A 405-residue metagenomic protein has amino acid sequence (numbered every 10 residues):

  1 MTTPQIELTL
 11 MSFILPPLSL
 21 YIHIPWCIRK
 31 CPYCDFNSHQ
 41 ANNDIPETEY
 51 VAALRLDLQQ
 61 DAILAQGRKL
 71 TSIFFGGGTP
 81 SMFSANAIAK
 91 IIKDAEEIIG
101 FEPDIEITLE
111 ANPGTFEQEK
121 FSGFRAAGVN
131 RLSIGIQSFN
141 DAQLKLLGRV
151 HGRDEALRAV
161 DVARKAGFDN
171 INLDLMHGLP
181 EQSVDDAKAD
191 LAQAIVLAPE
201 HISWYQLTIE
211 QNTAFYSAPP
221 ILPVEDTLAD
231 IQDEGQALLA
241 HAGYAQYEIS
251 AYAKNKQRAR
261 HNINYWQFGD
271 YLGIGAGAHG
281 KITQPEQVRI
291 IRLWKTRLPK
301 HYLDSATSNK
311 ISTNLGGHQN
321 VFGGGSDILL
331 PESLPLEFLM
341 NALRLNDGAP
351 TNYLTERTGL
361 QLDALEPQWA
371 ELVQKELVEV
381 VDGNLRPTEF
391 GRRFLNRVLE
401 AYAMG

Functional and structural regions predicted by a protein language model:
M1-L18, I28: Flexible, acidic/Gly-rich N-terminal and inter-domain linker regions that tether and position cofactor-handling modules
L10, L15-S19, F36-L64, R68-L360: C-terminal scaffold of the Radical SAM
P25-S38: Local cysteine-cluster metal-coordination motifs and their immediate loop/turn environment, predominantly Fe-S cluster
Y252, D382-L385: Short, Lys/Arg-rich nucleic-acid/phosphate-binding segment
G359-V373: Short amphipathic alpha-helical interaction segments
Q374-G383: A short, conserved structural fragment
L385-R392: Basic, amphipathic "hinge/linker" alpha-helix immediately C-terminal to the N-terminal HTH DNA-binding motif
R392-G405: Short, amphipathic alpha-helical interaction segments positioned at domain boundaries
